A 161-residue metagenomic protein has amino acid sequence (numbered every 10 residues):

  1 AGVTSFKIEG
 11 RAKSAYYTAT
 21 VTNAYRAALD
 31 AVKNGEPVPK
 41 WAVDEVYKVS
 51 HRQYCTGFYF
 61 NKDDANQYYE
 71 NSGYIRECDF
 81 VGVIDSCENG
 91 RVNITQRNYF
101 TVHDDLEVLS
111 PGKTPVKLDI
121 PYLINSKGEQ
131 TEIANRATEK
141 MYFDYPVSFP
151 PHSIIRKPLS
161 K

Functional and structural regions predicted by a protein language model:
A1-K161: Surface-exposed amphipathic alpha-helical tracts and adjacent flexible/coil segments at the periphery of soluble enzymes
